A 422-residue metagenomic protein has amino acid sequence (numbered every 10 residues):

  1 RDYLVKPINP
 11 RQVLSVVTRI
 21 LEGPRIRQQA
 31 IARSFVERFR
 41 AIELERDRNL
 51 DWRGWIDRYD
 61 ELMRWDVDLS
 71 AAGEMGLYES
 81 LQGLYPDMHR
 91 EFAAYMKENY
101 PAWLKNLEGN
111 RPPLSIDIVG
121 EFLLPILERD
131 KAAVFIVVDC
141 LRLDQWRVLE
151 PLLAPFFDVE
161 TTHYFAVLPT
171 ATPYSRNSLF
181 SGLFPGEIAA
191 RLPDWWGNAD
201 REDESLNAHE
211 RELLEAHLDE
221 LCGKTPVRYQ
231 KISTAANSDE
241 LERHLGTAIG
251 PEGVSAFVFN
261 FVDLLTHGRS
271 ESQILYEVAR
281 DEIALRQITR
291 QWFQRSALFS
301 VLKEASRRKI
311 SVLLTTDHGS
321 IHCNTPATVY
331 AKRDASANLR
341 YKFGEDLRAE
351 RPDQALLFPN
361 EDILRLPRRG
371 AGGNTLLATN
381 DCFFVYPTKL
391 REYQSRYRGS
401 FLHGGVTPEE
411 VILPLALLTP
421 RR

Functional and structural regions predicted by a protein language model:
R1-D2, S15, Q28: Alpha4 helix (beta4-alpha4-beta5 surface) of REC/receiver domains from two-component response regulators
I8-V17: C-terminal output helix
T18, G23, R27-R422: Feature captures the catalytic ectodomains and active-site-proximal regions of enzymes that hydrolyze or transfer
